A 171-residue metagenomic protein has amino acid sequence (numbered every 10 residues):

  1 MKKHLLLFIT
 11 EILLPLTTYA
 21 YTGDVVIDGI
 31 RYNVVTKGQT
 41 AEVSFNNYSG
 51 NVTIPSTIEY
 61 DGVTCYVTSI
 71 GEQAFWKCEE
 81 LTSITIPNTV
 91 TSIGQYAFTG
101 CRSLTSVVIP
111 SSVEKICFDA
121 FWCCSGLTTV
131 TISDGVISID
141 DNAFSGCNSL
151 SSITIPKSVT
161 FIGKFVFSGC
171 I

Functional and structural regions predicted by a protein language model:
M1-H4: Positively charged n-region of N-terminal signal peptides that target proteins for export
F8-P15: Bacterial N-terminal signal peptides
T18-I27: Boundary at the C-terminal end of the N-terminal hydrophobic targeting segment
V26-T40: Short, ordered beta-strand-loop transition motifs
G29, N47-S69, E79-S92, R102-K115 (+3 more regions): Structural signature of tandem-repeat unit edges
T36-N51: Secondary-structure transition/turn motif
E72-A74, G94-T99, C117-W122, D140-S145 (+1 more regions): Consensus positions within tandem repeat domains that build extended binding/scaffold surfaces
